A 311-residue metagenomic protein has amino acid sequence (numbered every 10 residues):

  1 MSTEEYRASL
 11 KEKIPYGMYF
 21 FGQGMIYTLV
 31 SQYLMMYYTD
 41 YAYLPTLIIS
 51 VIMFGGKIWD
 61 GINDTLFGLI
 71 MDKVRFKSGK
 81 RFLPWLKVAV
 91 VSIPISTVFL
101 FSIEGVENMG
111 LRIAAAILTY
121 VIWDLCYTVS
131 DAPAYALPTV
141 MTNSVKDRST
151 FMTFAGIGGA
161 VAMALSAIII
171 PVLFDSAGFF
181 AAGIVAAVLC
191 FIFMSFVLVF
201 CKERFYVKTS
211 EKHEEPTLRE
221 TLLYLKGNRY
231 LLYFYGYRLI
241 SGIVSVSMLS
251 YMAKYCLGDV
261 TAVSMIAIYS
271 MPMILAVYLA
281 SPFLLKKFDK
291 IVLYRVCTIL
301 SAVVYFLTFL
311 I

Functional and structural regions predicted by a protein language model:
S2-I311: Membrane-embedded alpha-helical bundles of multi-pass transporters/translocases, especially carrier/permease families
